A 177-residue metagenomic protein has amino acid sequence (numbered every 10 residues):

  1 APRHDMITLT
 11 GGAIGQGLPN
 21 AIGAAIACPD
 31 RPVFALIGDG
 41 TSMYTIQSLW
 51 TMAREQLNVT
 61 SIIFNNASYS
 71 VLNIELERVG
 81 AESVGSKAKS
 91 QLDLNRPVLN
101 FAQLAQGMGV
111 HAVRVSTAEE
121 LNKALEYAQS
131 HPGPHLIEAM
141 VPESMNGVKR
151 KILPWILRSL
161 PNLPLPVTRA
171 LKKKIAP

Functional and structural regions predicted by a protein language model:
A1-P177: Thiamine diphosphate
